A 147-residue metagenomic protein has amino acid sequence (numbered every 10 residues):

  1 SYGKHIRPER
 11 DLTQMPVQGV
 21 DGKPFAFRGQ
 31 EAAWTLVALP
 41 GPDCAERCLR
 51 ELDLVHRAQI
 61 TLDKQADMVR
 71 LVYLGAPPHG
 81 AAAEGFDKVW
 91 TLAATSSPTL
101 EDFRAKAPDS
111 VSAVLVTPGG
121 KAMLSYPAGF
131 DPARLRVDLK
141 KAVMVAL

Functional and structural regions predicted by a protein language model:
S1-R28: N-terminal "domain-start" segment that seeds a small globular fold
Q14, T35, S112: Conserved beta-strand and immediately adjacent loop positions that scaffold enzyme active sites
G29-V55: Short active-site neighborhood of thiol/selenol oxidoreductases, capturing the structured segment around
E31-A33, A66-M68, P108: Extracytoplasmic
R47, A81-A82, M123-L124: Extracytoplasmic/secreted cell-surface and envelope-processing proteins
L52-Y73: Conserved helix-turn-beta segment immediately C-terminal to the redox Cys motif in thioredoxin-like folds
V69-P118: Short, internal strand/loop/helix patches that form the active-site neighborhood or redox-interaction surface
P98, D109-S110, L115-L147: Thiol-/selenol-based redox modules, centered on thioredoxin-like and closely related oxidoreductase domains
